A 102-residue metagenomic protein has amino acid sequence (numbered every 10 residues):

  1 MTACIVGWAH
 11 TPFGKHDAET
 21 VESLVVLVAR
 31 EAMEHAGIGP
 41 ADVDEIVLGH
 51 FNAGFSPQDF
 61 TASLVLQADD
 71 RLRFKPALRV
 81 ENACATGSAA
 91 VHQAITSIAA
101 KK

Functional and structural regions predicted by a protein language model:
M1-E19, E31: Condensing-enzyme catalytic core mediating Claisen C-C bond formation in acyl metabolism
C4, H16, H50-K102: Conserved catalytic cysteine-centered active-site region of acyl-thioester-dependent Claisen-condensing enzymes
A18-V25, E45-A53: Short, mixed-charge, low-aromatic patches
E22-G37, T61-A62, A90: Short, well-ordered amphipathic alpha-helical segments that serve as non-catalytic structural scaffolds within diverse
G37-P40, A100: Alpha-helix termination/capping residues and helix-transition junctions
G39-E45, F74-P76: Short acidic capping loops at alpha-helix termini that bridge into adjacent secondary structure
